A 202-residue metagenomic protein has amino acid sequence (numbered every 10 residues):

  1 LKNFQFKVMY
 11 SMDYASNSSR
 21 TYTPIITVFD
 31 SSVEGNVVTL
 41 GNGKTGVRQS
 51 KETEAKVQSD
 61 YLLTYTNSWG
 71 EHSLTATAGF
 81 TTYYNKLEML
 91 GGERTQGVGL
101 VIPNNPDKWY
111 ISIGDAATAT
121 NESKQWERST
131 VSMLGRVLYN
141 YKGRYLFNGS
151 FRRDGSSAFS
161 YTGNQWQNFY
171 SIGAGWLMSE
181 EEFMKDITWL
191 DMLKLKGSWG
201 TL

Functional and structural regions predicted by a protein language model:
L1-W69, S73, R128-Y161, Q165-E180: Surface-exposed extracellular loop regions of Gram-negative outer-membrane beta-barrel proteins
S16-T21, Y84-G92, E180-E182, T201-L202: Secretory-pathway/luminal and periplasmic proteins that interact with or process carbohydrate-rich
R20-G43, E88-T120: Surface-exposed loop/turn segments flanking beta-strands in extracellular/periplasmic regions
I25-I26, M184-L190: Short, glycine/acidic-rich hinge or "gate" loops at secondary-structure transitions that mediate conformational
T75-T77: Long, low-complexity, repeat-rich, intrinsically disordered, solvent-exposed domains used in surface/appendage assembly
G79-T81: N-terminal glycine-rich FAD/FM-binding segment characteristic of electron-transfer flavoproteins
I113-L134: Outer-membrane beta-barrel signature, preferentially recognizing the C-terminal barrel domain of Gram-negative
D191-L202: Surface-exposed extracellular loop regions of Gram-negative outer-membrane beta-barrel proteins, predominantly
